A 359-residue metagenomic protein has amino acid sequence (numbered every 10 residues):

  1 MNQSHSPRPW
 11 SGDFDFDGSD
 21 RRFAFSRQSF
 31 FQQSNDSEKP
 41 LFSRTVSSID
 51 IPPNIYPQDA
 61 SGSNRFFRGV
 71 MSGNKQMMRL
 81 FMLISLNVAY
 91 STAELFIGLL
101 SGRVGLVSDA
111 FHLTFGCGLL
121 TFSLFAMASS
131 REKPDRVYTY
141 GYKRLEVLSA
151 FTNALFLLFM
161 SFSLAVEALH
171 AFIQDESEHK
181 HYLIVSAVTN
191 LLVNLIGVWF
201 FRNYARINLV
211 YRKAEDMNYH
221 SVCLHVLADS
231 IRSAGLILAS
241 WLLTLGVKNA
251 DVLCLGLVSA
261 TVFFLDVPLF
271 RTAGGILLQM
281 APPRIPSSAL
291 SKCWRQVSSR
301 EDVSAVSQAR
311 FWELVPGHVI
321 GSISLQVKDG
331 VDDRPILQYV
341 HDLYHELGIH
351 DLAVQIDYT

Functional and structural regions predicted by a protein language model:
N2-G69, L119-T359: Alpha-helical transmembrane segments and adjacent TM-loop junctions that form the membrane-embedded core of multi-pass
R68-A93, L227: Membrane-interface recognition of transmembrane alpha-helix starts, especially the cytoplasmic loop-to-helix transition
N74-Q76, A89, G98-L100, L314-H318 (+1 more regions): Intrinsically disordered, low-complexity regulatory regions enriched in Ser/Pro/Gly/Thr and acidic residues
M78-F81, L100-S101, C117: Eukaryote-specific detector of the first structured module of a protein
N87, V104-G118: Loop-to-helix transition at the N-terminal end of transmembrane alpha-helices
L95-G98, C117, F125: General structural concept
F96-L106, E176-E178, M217-N218: Interfacial helix-loop-helix junctions of multi-pass membrane proteins
L99-A110, V137, K143: Membrane-proximal first intracellular loop
